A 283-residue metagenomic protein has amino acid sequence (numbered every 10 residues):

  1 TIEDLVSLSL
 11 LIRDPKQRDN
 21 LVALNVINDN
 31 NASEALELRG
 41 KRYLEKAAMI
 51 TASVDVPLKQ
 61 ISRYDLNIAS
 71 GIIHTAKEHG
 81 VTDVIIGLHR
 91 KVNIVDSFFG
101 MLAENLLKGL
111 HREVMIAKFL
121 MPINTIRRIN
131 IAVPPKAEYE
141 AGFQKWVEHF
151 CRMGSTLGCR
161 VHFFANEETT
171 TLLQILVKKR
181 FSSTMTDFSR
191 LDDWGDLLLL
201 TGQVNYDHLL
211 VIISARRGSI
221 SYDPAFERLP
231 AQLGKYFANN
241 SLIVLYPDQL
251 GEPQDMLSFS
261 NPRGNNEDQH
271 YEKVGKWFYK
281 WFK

Functional and structural regions predicted by a protein language model:
T1-V204, L210-S219, Y246-P247: Structured cytosolic domains appended to multi-pass membrane proteins
F99-M101, A225-P230: Charged helix-capping and loop-helix junction motifs
Q144, L229-A231, N261: Terminal export/targeting leaders at protein ends
H208-L209, A231-V244: C-terminal functional regions that serve as terminal interaction/effector modules
L245-D248, E252-K283: C-terminal functional extensions of proteins
